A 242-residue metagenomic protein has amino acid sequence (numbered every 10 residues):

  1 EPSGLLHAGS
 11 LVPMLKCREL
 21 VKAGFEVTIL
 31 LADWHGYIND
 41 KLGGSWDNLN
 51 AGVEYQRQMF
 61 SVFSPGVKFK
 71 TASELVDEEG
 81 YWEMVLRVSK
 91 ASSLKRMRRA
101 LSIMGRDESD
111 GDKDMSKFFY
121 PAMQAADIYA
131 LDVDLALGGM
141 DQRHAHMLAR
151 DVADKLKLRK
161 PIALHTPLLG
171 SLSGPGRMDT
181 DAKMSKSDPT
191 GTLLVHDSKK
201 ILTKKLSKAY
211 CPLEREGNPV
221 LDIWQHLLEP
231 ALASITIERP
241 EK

Functional and structural regions predicted by a protein language model:
E1-N39, L135-A149: N-terminal catalytic cores of NTP/NDP-binding nucleotidyl/phosphoryl-transfer enzymes
H7, F60, D181: Divalent metal-coordination and catalytic microenvironments
A8, N39-K41, G105, K117-Y120 (+7 more regions): Generic structural "secondary-structure junction" signal
T28-L31, F60, E238-K242: Short, compositionally biased low-complexity segments
A32-G44, T166-L172: Short connector loops at secondary-structure junctions
G43-W46, M178: Short low-complexity, flexible loop/linker segments enriched in glycine and/or proline with clustered acidic
W46-H165: Divalent-metal (Mg2+/Mn2+/Ca2+)-assisted nucleotide/phosphate chemistry catalytic cores
A125, R143-K242: Conserved nucleotide- and phosphate/pyrophosphate-binding catalytic cores in adenylate/nucleotidyl-handling enzymes
